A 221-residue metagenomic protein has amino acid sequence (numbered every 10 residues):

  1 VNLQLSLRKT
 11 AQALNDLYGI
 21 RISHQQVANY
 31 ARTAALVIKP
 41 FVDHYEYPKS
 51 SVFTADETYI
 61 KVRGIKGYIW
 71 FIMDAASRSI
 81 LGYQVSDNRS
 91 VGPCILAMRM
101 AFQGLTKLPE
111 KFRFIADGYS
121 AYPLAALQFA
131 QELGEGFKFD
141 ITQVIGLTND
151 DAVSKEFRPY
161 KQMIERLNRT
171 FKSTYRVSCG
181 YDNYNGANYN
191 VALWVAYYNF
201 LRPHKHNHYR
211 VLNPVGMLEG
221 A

Functional and structural regions predicted by a protein language model:
V1-F53, E57-R63, S77: Short, positively charged, Gly/Tyr-enriched micro-motifs that form contact patches at catalytic or ligand/partner
R32-T33, Y83-K107: Active-site beta-loop-alpha junctions of metal-dependent nucleic acid enzymes, especially the RNase H-like/DDE
V62-Y68, S79, I164: Short, flexible loop/turn motifs enriched in small residues
R78-Y83, V177-C179: Short small-residue beta-strand/loop micro-motif enriched in glycine and branched aliphatics
K111-G118: Short glycine-rich phosphate-binding loop at a beta-alpha junction
G118-Y119, P123-Y181: Helix-centered, glycine/charged polyanion-binding patches within enzymatic domains that contact phosphate-containing
P159, T170, V177-Y181, G186-A221: C-terminal domain-tail junction helix/linker
